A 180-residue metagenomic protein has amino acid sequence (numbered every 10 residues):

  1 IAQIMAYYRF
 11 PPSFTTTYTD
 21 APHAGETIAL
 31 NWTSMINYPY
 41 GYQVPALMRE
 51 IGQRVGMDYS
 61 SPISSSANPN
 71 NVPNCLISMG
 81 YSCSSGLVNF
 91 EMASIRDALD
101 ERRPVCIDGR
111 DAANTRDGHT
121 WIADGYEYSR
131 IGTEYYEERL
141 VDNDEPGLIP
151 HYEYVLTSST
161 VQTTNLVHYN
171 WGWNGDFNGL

Functional and structural regions predicted by a protein language model:
A2-L87: Cysteine-nucleophile protease catalytic domains, especially the papain-like/related folds used in DUB/UBL proteases
A24, Y38, M48, G132 (+2 more regions): A generic structural signal for solvent-exposed, polar alpha-helical segments
S34, A123, W173-G175: Intrinsic disorder/low-complexity segments enriched in polar/charged and small flexible residues
P69-P73, V88-A98, N178-L180: Short linear, low-complexity motifs centered on an aromatic residue
M79-T163: Active-site-adjacent substructure of cysteine-protease-like catalytic cores
E127-S129, G172-F177: Acidic glycine-/aspartate-rich tracts in secreted/extracellular proteins
